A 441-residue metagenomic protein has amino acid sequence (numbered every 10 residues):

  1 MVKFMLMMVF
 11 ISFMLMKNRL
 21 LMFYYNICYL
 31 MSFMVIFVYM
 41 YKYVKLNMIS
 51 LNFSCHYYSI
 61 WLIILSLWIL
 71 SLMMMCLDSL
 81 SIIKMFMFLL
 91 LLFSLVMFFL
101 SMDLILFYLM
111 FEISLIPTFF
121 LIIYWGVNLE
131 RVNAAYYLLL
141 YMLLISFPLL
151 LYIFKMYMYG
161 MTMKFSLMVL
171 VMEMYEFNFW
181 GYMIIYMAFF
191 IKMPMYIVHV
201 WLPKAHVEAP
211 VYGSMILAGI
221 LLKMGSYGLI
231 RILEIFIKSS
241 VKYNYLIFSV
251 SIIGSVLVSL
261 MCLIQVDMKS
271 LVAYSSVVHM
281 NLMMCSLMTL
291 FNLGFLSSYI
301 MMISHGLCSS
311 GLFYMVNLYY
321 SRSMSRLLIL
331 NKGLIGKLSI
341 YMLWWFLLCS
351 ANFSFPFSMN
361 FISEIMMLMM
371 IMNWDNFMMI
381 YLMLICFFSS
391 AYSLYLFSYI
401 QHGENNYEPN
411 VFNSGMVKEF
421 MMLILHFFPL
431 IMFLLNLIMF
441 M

Functional and structural regions predicted by a protein language model:
M1-M441: Core, highly hydrophobic multi-pass alpha-helical transmembrane subunits of bioenergetic inner membranes
